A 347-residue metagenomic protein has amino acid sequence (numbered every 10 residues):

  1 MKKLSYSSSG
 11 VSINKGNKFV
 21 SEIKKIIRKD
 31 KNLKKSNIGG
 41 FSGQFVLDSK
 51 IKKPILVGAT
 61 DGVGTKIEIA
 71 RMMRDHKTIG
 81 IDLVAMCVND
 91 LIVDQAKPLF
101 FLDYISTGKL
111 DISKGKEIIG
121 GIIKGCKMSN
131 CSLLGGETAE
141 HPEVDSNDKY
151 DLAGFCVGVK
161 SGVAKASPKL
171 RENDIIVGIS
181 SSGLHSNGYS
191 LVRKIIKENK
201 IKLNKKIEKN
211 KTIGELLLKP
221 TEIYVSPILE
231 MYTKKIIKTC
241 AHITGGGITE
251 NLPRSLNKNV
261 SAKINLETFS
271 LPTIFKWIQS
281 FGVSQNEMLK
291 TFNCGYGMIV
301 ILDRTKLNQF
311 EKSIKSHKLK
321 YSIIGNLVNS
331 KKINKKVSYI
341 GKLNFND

Functional and structural regions predicted by a protein language model:
K2-S9, K25, K114-S132, D145-L152 (+3 more regions): Glycine-/charge-enriched secondary-structure boundary and capping motifs
S7-I13, R28-N32: N-terminal basic, low-complexity leaders that serve as flexible interaction/assembly modules and, when applicable, as
V20, I51, G64, E140 (+3 more regions): Residue-level detector of flexible, active-site-proximal loop/helix-junction positions within diverse enzyme catalytic
I27-S182: Glycine-rich phosphate/pyrophosphate-binding loop regions near the starts of catalytic domains
S49, I105-S106, G183, G247 (+2 more regions): Short, glycine/serine-rich, charged loops/turns that create anion-binding and catalytic segments at active sites
D151, A164-K209, T249-L252: Short, acidic (Asp/Glu-rich) active-site segment that either coordinates a divalent metal cofactor
